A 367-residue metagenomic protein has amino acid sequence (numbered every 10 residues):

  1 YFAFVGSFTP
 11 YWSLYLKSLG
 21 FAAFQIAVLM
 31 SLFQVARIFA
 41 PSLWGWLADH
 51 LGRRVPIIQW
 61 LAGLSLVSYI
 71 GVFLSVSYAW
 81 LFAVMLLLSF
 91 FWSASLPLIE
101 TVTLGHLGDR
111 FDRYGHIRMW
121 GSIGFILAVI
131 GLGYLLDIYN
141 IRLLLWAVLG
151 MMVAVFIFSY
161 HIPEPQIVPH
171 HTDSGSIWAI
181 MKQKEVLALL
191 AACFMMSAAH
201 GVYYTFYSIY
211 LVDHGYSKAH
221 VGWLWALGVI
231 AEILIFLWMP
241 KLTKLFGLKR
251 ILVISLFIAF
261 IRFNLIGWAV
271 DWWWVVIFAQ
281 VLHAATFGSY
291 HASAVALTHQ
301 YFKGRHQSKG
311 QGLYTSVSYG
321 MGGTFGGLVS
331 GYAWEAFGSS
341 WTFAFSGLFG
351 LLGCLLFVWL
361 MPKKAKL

Functional and structural regions predicted by a protein language model:
Y1-Q34, V186-A192, S197-L224: Helix-loop boundary and gating motifs at the non-cytosolic
L16-K17, L47-A48, M119, Y134-Y139 (+3 more regions): Interfacial helix-cap and linker-helix signal at transmembrane-aqueous boundaries of multi-pass secondary transporters
F39-R53, L136-D137, L234-L248, W334-E335: Helix-to-loop junctions at the C-terminal end of transmembrane segments in multipass secondary transporters
P56-I70, R250-L265: Structural signature of the two symmetry-related core transmembrane helices
F73-M85, G267-A279: Helix-loop junctions at membrane interfaces in 12-TM secondary transporters
L86-W120: Cytoplasmic helix-loop-helix junction between adjacent transmembrane helices in 12-TM secondary transporters
L143-Y160, T342-W359: Symmetry-related core transmembrane helices of the 12-TM Major Facilitator Superfamily/SLC fold
S159-C193: Juxtamembrane intracellular "pre-TM" segments in multi-pass secondary transporters
